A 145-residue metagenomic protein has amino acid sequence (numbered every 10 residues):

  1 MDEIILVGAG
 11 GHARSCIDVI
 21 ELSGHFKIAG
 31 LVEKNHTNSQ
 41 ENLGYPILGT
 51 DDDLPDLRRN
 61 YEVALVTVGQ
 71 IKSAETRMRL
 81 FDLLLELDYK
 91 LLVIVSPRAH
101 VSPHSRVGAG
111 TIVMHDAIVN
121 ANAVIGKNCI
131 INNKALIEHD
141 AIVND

Functional and structural regions predicted by a protein language model:
D2-D18: Glycine-rich adenosine-cofactor-binding loop
E3, K27-A29, V63, K90: Residues at the starts of beta-strands that form the adenosine-phosphate
R14-D18, E75-M78, D145: Alpha-helical elements of the RecA-like P-loop NTPase motor core of helicases
I20-G24, F81-L83: Short, solvent-exposed amphipathic alpha-helical segments in soluble enzyme and RNA/protein-processing domains
S23-E41: NAD(P)-binding Rossmann-fold cofactor-contacting core
N38-H100: Phosphate-bearing ligand-interacting subdomains that bind or position ATP/ADP/UDP/GDP/NAD(P) or nucleotide-linked
V93-D145: Structural signal for interior beta-strand "rungs" in well-ordered beta-sheet cores of soluble enzyme domains
